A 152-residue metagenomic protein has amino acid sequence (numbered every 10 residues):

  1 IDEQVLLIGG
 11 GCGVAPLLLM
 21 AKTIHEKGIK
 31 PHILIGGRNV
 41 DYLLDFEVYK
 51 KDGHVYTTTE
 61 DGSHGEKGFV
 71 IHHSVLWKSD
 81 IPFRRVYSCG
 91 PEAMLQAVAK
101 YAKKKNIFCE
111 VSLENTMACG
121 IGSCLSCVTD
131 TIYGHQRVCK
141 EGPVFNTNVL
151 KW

Functional and structural regions predicted by a protein language model:
I1-E114: FNR/FR-type flavoprotein reductase catalytic core
V14-P16, E92-A93, E114-P143: Local cysteine-cluster metal-coordination motifs and their immediate loop/turn environment, predominantly Fe-S cluster
E141-W152: Short microdomains enriched in Cys/His and/or Lys/Arg
